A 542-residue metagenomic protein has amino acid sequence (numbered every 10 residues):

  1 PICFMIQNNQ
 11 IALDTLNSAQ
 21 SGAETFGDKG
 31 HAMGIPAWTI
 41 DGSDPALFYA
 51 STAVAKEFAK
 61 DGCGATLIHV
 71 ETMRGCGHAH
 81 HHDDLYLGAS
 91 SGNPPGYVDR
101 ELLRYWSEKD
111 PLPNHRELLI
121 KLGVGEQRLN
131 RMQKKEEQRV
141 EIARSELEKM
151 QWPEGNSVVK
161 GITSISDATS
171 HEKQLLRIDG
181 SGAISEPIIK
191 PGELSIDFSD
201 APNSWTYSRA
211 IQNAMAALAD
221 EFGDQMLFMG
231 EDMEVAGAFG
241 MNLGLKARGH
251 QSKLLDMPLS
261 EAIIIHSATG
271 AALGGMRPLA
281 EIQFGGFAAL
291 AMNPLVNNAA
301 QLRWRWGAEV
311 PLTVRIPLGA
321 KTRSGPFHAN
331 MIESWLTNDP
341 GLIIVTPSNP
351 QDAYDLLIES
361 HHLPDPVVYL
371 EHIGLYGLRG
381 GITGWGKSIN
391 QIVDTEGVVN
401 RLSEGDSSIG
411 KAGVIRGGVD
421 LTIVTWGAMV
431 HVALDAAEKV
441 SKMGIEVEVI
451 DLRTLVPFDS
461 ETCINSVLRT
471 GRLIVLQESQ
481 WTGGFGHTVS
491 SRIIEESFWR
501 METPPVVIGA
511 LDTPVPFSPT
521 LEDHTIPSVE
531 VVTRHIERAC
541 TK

Functional and structural regions predicted by a protein language model:
P1, V159-K160, S164-I382, S388 (+1 more regions): Thiamine diphosphate
P1-I142, K149, N338-G471, L476: Glycine-rich ThDP/TPP pyrophosphate-binding loop and its adjacent helix/strand module within ThDP-dependent enzymes
I11-D14, A46-F48, R74-A79, E154-G155 (+9 more regions): Flexible loop/turn segments at secondary-structure boundaries
S51-T52, S334-W335, I423, T520-E530: Active-site/ligand-binding-proximal alpha/beta "capping" segment
C76-G249, M501-K542: Conserved acidic/glycine
V98, W481, S490-V506: Catalytic-face loop-and-helix region of soluble metabolic enzyme cores
G249, W306, V440-I445, E496-M501: Short helix-capping segments at alpha-helix termini
